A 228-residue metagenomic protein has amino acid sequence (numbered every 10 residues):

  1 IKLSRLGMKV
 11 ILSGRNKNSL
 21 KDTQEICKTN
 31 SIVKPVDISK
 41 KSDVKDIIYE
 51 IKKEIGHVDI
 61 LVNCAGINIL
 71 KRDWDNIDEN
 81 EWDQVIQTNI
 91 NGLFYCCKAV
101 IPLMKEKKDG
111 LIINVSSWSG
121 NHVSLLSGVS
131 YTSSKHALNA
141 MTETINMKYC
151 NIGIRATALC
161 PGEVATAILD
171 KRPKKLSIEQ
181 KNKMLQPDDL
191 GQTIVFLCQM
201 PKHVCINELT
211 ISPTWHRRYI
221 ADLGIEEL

Functional and structural regions predicted by a protein language model:
I1-V10: Canonical Rossmann dinucleotide-binding motif of NAD(H)/NADP(H)-dependent dehydrogenases/reductases, specifically
P35-I47, E79: The beta1-alpha1 cofactor-binding region of Rossmann-like NAD(H)/NADP(H)-dependent oxidoreductases
R72-W74, D78-D83: Substrate-binding pocket helix/loop in short-chain dehydrogenase/reductase
C97, S134: Active-site helix of classical SDR
S117: Residue(s) in the substrate-gating loop at a strand-loop-helix junction that position the organic substrate next
H122, T144-I154: Active-site-adjacent segment of SDR/Rossmann-fold oxidoreductases
A158-L159, I178-L223: C-terminal helical subdomain
